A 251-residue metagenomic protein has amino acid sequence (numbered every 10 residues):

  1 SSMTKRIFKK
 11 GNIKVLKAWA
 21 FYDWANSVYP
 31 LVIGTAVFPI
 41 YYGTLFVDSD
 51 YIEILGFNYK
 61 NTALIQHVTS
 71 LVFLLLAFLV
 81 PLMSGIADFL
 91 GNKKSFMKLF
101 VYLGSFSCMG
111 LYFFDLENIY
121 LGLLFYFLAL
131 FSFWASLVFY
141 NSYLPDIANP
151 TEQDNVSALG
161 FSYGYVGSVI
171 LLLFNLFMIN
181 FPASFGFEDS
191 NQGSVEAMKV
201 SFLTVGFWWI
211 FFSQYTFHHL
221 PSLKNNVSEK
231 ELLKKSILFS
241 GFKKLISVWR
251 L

Functional and structural regions predicted by a protein language model:
T4-K17, P221-L251: Juxtamembrane intracellular "pre-TM" segments in multi-pass secondary transporters
R6-F73, L123: Helix-loop boundary and gating motifs at the non-cytosolic
A87-L103: Cytoplasmic membrane-interface "Motif A"-like loop-to-helix N-cap segments of 12-TM Major Facilitator Superfamily
K98-E117: C-terminal ends and interior cores of transmembrane alpha-helices in multi-pass membrane transporters/permeases
S107, N118-S136: Hydrophobic core of transmembrane alpha-helices in multi-pass small-molecule transporters, especially MFS/SLC-type
F131-S162: Cytoplasmic helix-loop-helix junction between adjacent transmembrane helices in 12-TM secondary transporters
S157-I179: Glycine-rich segments within core transmembrane alpha-helices of 12-TM secondary carriers
L171-S184, G206-N226: C-terminal membrane-cytosol helix-exit motif in multi-pass small-molecule transporters
